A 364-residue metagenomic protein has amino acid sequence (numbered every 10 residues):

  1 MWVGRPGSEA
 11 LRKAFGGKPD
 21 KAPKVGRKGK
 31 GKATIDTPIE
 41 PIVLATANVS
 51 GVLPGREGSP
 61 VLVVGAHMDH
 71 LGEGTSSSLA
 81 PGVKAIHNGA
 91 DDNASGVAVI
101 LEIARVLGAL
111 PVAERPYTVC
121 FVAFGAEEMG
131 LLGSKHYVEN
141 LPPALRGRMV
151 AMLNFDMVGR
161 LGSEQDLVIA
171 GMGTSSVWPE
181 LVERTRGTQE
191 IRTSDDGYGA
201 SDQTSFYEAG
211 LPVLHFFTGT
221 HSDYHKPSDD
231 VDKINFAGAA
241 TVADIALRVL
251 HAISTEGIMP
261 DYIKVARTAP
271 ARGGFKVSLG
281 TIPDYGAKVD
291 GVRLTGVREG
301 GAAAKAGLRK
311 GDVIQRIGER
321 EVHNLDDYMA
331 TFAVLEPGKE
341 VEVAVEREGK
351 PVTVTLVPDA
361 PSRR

Functional and structural regions predicted by a protein language model:
M1-G89, E102-R105, A109-P116, E139: Soluble metallo-hydrolase cores and metallopeptidase-like ectodomains found primarily in the secretory/periplasmic
M1-K28, G58, V112, F124-H221 (+1 more regions): Metal-dependent peptidase/peptidase-like ectodomains
W2-P6, P41, A90-A98, E128-L132 (+7 more regions): Soluble non-cytosolic domains of exported or imported proteins
V3, A98, R105, S222-R267: His/Asp/Glu-rich mid-to-C-terminal helical/loop segments that flank catalytic regions of hydrolases
A14, V61-L62, E73-S78, L131-K135 (+3 more regions): Short, solvent-exposed loop/turn and secondary-structure capping segments
P38-L44, S194-Y198, A271-G273: Short Gly/Pro-enriched turn/cap motifs at secondary-structure boundaries
V112-A126, M152-F155, E256-G273: Acidic/histidine-enriched alpha-helical segments
S254-R364: C-terminal recognition in membrane/secretory proteostasis and scaffolding
